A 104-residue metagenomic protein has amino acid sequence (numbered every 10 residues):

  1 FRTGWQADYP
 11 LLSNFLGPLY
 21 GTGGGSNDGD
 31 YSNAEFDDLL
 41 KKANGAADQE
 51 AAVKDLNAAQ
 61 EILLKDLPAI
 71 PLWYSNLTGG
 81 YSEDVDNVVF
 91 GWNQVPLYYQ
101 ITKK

Functional and structural regions predicted by a protein language model:
F1-G23, D55-L56: Periplasmic binding protein-like
F1-G4, A47-E83: Bilobed periplasmic-binding protein-like "clamshell/Venus-flytrap" ligand-binding domains
Q6-Y9, N33-F36, A43, Q49-Q60 (+1 more regions): A broadly tuned preference for mixed-charge, low-complexity surface segments
Y9, G17, L67-I70, V95: Intrinsic-disorder/low-complexity coil detector
N14-G45, Y74-K104: Short, solvent-exposed loop/beta-turn-alpha elements that line the ligand-binding surface or hinge of extracytoplasmic
